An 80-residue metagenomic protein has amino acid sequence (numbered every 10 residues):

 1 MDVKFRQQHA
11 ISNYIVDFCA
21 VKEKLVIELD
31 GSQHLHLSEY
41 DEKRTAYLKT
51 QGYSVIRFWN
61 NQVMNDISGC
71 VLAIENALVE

Functional and structural regions predicted by a protein language model:
M1-E80: Nucleic-acid endo/exonuclease domains
